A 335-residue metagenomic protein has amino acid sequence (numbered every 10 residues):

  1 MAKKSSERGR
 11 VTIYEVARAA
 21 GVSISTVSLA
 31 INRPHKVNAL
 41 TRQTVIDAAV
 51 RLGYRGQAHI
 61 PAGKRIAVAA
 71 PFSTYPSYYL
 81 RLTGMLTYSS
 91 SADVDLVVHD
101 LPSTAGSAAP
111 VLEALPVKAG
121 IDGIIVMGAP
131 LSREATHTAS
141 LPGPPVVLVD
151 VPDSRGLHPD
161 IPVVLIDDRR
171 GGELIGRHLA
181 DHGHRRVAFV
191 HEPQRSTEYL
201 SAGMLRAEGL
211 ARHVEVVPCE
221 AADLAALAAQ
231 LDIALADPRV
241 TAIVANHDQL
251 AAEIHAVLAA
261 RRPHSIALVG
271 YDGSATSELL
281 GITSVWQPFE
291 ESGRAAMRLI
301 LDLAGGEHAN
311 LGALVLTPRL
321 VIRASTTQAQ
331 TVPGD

Functional and structural regions predicted by a protein language model:
M1-G63: N-terminal helix-turn-helix DNA-binding module of bacterial transcription factors
M1-V11, K64-R177, I233-A242: Alpha-helical recognition/docking segments in bacterial nutrient-uptake and carbohydrate-utilization systems
S5-S6, I13, I161, D232-D335: Flexible loop/turn connectors
T26-S28, I60-T74, R186-S196: Short beta-strand segments enriched in small/hydrophobic residues
T44, S77-S91, G171-L174, T197-V216 (+2 more regions): Short, solvent-exposed amphipathic alpha-helices that sit in or adjacent to ligand/effector-binding or catalytic
S89-L101, A188-V190, A207-L227: Short beta-strand elements in bilobed, periplasmic/extracellular small-molecule ligand-binding domains
P162-V190, A225-D232, Q287-G305: Hydrophobic alpha-helical segments within soluble ligand-binding/sensing domains
E173-E215, H308, G312-T327: An alpha-beta-alpha
